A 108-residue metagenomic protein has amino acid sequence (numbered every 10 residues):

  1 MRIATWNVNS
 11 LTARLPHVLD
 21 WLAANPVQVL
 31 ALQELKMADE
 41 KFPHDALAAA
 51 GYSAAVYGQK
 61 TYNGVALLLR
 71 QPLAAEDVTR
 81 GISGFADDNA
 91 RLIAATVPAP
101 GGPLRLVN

Functional and structural regions predicted by a protein language model:
M1-A49, Y57, Y62-V65: N-terminal, active-site-proximal structural segment of metallo-dependent hydrolase catalytic domains
L35-A38, F42-N108: Structured beta-strand-rich core segments of catalytic domains in phosphoester-bond hydrolases
